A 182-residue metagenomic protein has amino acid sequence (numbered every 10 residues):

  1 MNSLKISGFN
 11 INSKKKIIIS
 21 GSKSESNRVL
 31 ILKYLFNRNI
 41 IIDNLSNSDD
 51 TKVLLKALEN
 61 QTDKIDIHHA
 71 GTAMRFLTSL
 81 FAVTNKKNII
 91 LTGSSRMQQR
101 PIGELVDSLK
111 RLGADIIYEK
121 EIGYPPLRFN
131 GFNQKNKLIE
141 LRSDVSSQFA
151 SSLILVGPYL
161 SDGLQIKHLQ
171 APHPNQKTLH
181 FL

Functional and structural regions predicted by a protein language model:
M1-L182: Structural preference for solvent-exposed beta-strand-turn elements and adjacent flexible terminal/loop segments within
